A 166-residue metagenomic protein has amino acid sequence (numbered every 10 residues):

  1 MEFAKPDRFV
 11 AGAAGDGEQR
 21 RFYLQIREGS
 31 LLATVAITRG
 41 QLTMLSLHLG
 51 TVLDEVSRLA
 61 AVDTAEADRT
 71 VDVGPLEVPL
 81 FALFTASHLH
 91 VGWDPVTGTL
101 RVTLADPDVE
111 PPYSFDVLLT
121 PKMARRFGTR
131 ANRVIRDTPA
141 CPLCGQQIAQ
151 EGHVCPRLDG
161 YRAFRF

Functional and structural regions predicted by a protein language model:
M1-L47, T51-E55: The feature marks the first
M1-Q19, D63-L118, A163: Intrinsic, low-complexity N-terminal interaction/targeting segments
R20-I26, L45, L49, L100-L104 (+3 more regions): Short, structured motif recognition centered on aromatic/hydrophobic residues
V35-I37, L104-P156: Mixed-charge, glycine-accented linear interaction segment located at domain edges/termini
L53, S57-D63: Conserved helix-adjacent loop modules within structured domains
S87, P156-D159: Flexible, active-site-adjacent loop/turn segments at secondary-structure boundaries
G160-F166: Short microdomains enriched in Cys/His and/or Lys/Arg
